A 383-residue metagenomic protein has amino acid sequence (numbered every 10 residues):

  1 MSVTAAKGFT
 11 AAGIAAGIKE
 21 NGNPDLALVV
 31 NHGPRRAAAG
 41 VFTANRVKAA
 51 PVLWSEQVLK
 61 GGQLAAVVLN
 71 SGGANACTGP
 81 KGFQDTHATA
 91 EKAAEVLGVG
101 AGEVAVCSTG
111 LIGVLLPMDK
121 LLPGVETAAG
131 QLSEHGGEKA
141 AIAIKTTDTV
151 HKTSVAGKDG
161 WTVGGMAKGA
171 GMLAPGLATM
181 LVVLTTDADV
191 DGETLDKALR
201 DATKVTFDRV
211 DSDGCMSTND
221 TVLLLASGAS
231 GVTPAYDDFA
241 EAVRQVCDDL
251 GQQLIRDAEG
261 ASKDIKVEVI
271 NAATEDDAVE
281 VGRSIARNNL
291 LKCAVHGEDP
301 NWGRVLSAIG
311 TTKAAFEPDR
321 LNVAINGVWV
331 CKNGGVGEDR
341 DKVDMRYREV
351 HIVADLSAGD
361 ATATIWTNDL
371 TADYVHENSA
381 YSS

Functional and structural regions predicted by a protein language model:
M1-N70, A74-D85, A94-S383: A structural signal for small-residue-enriched, beta-sheet-centric alpha/beta enzyme cores and oligomeric scaffold folds
A90: Generic structural marker for isolated residues within well-ordered, non-membrane alpha-helices of soluble domains
